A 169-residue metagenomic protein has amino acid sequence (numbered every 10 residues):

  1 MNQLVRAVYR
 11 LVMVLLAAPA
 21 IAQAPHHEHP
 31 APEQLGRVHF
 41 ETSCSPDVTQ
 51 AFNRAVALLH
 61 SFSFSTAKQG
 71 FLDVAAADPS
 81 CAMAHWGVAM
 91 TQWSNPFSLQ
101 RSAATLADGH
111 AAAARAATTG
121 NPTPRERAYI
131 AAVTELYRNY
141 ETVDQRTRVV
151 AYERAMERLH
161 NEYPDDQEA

Functional and structural regions predicted by a protein language model:
M1, I21-H27: Intrinsically disordered, low-complexity regions enriched for glutamine and histidine
M1-A7: N-terminal secretory signal peptides that target proteins for export/translocation
V8-A20: Bacterial N-terminal signal peptides
P25-D165: Short coil/linker segments at helix-helix boundaries
